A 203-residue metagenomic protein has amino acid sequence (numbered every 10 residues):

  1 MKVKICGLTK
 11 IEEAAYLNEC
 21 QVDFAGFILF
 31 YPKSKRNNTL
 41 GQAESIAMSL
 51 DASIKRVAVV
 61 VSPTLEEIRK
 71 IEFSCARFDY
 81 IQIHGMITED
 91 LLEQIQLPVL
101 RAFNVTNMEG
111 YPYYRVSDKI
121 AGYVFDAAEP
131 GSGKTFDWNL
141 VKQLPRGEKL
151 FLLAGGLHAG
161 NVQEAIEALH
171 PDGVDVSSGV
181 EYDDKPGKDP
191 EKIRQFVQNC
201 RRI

Functional and structural regions predicted by a protein language model:
M1-I203: Conserved N-terminal beta1-alpha1 strand-loop-helix module at the mouth
